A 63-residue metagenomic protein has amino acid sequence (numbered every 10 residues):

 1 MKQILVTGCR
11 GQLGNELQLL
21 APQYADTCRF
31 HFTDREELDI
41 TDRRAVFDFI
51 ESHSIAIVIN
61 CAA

Functional and structural regions predicted by a protein language model:
M1-Y24: N-terminal Rossmann NAD(P)H-binding glycine-rich loop of SDR-like oxidoreductase domains
K2, R35, F47: Generic anion/oxyanion-binding catalytic loop in active/binding sites
T27-C28, I55: Short, high-confidence coil segments that cap the C-terminus of an alpha-helix and link into the following beta-strand
R29-I40: A short beta-strand-loop structural module common to alpha/beta enzyme folds
L38-I59: Conserved Rossmann-fold cofactor-binding substructure of NAD(P)-dependent oxidoreductases
C61-A63: Conserved NAD(P)H cofactor-binding loop of Rossmann-fold oxidoreductase domains
